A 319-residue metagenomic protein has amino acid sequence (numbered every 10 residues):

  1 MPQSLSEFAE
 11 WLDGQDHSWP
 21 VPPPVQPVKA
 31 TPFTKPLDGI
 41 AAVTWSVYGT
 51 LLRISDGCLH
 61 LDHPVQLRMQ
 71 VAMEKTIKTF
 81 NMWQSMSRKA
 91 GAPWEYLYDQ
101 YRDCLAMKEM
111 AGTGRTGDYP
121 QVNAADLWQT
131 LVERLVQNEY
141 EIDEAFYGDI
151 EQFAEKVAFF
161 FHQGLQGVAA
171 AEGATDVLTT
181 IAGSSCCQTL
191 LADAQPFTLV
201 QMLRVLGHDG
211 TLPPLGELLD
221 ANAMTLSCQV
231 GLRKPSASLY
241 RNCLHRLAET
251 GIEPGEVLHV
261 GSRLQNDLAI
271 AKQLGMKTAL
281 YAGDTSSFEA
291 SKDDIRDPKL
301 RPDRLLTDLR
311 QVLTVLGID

Functional and structural regions predicted by a protein language model:
M1-V43, W83-S87, T175, T179 (+1 more regions): Asp-based, Mg2+/Mn2+-dependent phosphohydrolase catalytic module
F33-L59: Asp-based phosphoryl-transfer active-site loop
S55-R68, T116-D118, L199-H208, E289-S291: Short, flexible/disordered intra-domain loops and linkers
R68, A72, P120-A124, Q166-G173 (+3 more regions): Soluble or luminal CAZymes and related metallo-dependent hydrolases
A72-F159: A metal-dependent, Asp-based hydrolase signature
G114-R115, L165, Q229-V230: Active-site rim elements
D118-D126, F159-L190: Short, acidic loop-to-helix structural element flanking the phosphoryl-transfer center in phosphate-processing enzymes
D143-H162, N242-V260: Long, low-complexity, intrinsically disordered polar/charged segments
